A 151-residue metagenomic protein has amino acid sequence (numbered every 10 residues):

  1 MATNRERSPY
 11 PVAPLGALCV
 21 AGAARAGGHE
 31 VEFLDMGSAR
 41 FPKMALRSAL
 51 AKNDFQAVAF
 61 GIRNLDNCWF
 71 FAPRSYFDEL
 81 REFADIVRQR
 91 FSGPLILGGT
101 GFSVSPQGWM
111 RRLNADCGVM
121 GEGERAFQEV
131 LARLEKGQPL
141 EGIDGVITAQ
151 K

Functional and structural regions predicted by a protein language model:
M1-S8, R63-L65: Nucleotide-activated donor-dependent transferases that construct or modify glycoconjugates
E6-A17: Glycine- and acidic-residue-enriched helix-capping/strand-helix junction motifs
G16, V20-A23, G27-K151: Glycine-rich beta-alpha loop elements in corrinoid/cobalamin-binding modules across cobalamin-dependent enzymes
